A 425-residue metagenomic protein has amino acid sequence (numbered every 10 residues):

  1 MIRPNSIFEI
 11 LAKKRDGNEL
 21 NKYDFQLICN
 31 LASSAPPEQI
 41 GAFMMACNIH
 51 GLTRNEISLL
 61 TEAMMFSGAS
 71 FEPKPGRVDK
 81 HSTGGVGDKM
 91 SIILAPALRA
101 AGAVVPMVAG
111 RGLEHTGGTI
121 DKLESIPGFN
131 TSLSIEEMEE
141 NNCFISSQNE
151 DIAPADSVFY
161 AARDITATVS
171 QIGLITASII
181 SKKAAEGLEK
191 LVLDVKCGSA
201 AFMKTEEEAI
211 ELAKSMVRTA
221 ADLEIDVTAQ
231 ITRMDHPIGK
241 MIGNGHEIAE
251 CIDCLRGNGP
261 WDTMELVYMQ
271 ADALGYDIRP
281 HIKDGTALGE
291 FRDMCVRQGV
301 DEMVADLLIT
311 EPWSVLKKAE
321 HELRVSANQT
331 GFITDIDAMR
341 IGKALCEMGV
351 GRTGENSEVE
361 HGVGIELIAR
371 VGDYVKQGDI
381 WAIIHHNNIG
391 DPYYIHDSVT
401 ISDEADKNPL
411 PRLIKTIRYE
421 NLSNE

Functional and structural regions predicted by a protein language model:
M1-G87, A100, R297, I417-E420 (+1 more regions): Acidic, glycine/proline-rich low-complexity segments that act as flexible tails and inter-domain linkers
N5, E9, E19, F71 (+3 more regions): Well-ordered secondary-structure scaffolds
M44-C47, A155-I165, D194-M203, M234-P237: Active-site-proximal beta-alpha loop/turn segments in soluble metabolic enzymes
I49, I92-V104, K182-G187, D222-L223: Alpha-helix C-terminal capping segments
P73, D79, V105-A109, T131-L133 (+4 more regions): General beta-strand structural signal in soluble alpha/beta enzymes
G76-H115: Glycine/serine-rich anion-binding loops at beta->alpha junctions that coordinate negatively charged ligand groups
K122-F144, K214-A220, E224: A glycine-rich helix N-cap at a beta->alpha junction
N142-K190: Phosphate/diphosphate-binding glycine-rich loops and adjacent basic-rich segments that engage nucleotide
